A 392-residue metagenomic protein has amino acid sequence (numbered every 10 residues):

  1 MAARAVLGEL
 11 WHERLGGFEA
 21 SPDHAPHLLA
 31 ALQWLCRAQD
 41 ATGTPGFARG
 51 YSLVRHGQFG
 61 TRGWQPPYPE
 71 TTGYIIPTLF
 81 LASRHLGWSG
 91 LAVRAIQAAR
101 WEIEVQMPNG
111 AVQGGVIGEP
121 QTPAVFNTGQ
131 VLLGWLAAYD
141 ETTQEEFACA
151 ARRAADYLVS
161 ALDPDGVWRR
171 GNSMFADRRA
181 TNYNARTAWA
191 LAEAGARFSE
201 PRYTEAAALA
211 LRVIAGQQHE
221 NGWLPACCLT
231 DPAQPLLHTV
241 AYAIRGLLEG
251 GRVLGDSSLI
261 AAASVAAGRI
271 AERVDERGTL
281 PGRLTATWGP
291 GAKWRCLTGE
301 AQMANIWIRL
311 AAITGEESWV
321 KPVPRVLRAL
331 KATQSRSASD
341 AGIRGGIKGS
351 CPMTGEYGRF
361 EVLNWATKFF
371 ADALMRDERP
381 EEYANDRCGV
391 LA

Functional and structural regions predicted by a protein language model:
M1-A392: Glycan-recognition and catalytic cores of secretory/periplasmic carbohydrate-active enzymes
